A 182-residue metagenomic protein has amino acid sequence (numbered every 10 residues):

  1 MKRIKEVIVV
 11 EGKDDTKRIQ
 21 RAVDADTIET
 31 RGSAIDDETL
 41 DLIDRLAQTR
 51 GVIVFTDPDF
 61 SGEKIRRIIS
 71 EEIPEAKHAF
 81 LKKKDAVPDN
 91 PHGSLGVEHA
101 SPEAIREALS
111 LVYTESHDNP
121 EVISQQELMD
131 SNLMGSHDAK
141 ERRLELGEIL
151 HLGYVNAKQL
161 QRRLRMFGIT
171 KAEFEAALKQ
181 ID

Functional and structural regions predicted by a protein language model:
M1-E11, T16-D24: Glycine-rich, flexible N-terminal cofactor/catalytic loop recognition
K2, R21, A25, S33 (+1 more regions): TOPRIM fold recognition
T30: RNase H-like polynucleotidyl transferase catalytic core
